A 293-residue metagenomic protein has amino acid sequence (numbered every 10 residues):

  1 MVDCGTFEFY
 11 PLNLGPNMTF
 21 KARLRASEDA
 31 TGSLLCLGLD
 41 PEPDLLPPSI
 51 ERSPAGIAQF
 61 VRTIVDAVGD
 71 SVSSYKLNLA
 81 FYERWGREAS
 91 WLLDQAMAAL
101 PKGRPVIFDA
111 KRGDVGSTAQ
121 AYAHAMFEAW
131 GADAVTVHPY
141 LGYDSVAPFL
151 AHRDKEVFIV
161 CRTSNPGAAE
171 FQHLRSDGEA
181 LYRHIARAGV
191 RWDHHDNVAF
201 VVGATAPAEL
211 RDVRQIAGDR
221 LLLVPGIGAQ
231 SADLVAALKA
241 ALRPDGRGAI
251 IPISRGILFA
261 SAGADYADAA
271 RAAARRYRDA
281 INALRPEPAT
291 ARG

Functional and structural regions predicted by a protein language model:
N17-Q95, P101-P105, D265, R271-N282: Conserved N-terminal beta1-alpha1 strand-loop-helix module at the mouth
D29, V65-S71, Q95-K102, P148-R153 (+2 more regions): Acidic (Asp/Glu)-rich catalytic clusters
T31-L35, D70-S73, K102-R104, D133 (+4 more regions): Short, well-ordered coil/turn segments that N-cap beta-strands
L37, Y75, D109, V135 (+2 more regions): Conserved, mostly hydrophobic/aromatic
P43, D114-V201: Conserved anion-binding
R84-A98, V115-A119, Y140-D154, T205-V213 (+1 more regions): Active-site-adjacent beta->alpha loops and helix N-cap segments on the catalytic face of soluble alpha/beta enzymes
A204-P252, G256-I257: A C-terminal functional module that forms or caps the active site or interfaces directly with catalytic machinery
A237-P244, F259-A289: C-terminal helical cap(s) of enzyme catalytic domains, especially alpha/beta-barrels
